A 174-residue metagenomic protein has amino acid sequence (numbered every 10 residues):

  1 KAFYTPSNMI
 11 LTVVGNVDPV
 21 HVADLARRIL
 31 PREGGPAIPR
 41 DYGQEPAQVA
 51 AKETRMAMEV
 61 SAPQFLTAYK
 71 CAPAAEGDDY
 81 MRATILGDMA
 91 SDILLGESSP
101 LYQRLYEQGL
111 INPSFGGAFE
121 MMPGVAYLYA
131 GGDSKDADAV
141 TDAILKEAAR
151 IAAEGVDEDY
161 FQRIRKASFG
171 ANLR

Functional and structural regions predicted by a protein language model:
K1-I38, E76, S98, R104-R174: Charge-rich, well-structured scaffold segments of protease-associated domains
I38-P100, R104, Y129: His/Glu-based metal-binding/catalytic segments typifying zinc-dependent metallopeptidases
